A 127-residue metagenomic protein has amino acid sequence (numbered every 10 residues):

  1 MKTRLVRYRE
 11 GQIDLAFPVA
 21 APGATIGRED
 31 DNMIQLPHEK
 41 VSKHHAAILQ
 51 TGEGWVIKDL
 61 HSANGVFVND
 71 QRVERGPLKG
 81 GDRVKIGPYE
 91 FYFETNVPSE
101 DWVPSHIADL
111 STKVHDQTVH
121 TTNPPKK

Functional and structural regions predicted by a protein language model:
M1-R4, Y89-K127: Regulatory inter-domain linker segments that are low-complexity and enriched for serine/threonine/proline
K2, I13-P88: Forkhead-associated
R9-G11, G52, V97: Solvent-exposed strand-loop boundary residues in beta-sheet-rich modules
